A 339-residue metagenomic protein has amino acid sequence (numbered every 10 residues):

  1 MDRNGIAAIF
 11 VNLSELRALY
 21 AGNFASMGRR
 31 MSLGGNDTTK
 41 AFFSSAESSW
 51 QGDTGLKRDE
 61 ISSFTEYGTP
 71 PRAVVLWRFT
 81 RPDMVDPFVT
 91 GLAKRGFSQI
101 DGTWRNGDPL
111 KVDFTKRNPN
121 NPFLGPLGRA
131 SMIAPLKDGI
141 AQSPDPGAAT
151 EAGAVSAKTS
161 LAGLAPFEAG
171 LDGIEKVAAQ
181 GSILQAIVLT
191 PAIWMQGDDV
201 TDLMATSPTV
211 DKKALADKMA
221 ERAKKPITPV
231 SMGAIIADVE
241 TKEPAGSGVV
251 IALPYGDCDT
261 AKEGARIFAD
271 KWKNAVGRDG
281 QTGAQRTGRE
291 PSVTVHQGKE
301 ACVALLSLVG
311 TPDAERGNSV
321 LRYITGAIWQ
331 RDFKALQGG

Functional and structural regions predicted by a protein language model:
M1-R72, R78-G339: Soluble, non-membrane globular domain cores that form compact, hydrophobic packing and curved binding surfaces
